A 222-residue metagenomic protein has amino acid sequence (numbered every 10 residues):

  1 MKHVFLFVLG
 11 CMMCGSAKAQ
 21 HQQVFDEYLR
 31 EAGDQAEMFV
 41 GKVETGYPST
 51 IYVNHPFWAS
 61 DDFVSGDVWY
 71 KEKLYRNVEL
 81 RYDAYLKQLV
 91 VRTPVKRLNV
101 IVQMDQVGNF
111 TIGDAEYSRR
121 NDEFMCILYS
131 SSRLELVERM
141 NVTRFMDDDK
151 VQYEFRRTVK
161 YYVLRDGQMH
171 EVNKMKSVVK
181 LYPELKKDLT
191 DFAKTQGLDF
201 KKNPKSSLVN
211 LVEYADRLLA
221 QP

Functional and structural regions predicted by a protein language model:
M1-Q23, L211: Bacterial Sec-dependent N-terminal signal peptides
A17-P48: Sec-dependent signal peptide cleavage junction
Q20, Q221-P222: Short, solvent-exposed mixed-charge patches
P48-S49, F57-K176: Aromatic-patch recognition
M140-L219: A short, solvent-exposed beta-edge/loop patch
